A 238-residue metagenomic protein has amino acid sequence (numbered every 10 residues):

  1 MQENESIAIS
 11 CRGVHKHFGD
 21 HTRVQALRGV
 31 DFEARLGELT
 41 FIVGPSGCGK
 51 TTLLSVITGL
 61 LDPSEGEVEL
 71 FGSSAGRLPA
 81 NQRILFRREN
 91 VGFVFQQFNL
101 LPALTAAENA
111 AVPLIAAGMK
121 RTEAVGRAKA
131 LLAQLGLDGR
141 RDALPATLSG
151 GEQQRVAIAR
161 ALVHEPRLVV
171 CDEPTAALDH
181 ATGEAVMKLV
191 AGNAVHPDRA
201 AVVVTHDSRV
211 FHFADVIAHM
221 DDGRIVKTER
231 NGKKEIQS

Functional and structural regions predicted by a protein language model:
M1-H17, K227-S238: ABC-family P-loop ATPase nucleotide-binding domain
I7-M220: ABC family nucleotide-binding domain
I217-R230: H-loop (His-switch) and adjacent beta-strand-loop-beta switch element of ABC-type ATPase nucleotide-binding domains
